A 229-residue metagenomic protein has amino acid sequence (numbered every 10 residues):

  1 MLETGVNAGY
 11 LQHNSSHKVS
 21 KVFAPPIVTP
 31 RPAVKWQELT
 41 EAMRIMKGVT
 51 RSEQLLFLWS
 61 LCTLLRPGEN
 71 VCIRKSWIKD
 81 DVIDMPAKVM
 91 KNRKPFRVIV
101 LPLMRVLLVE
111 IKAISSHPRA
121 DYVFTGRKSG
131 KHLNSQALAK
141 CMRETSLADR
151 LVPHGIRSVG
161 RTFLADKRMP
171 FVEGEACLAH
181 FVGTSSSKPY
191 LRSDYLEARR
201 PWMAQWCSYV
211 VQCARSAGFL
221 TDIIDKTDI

Functional and structural regions predicted by a protein language model:
M1-G5, V19, V100: Non-catalytic DNA-binding core/recognition domains of DNA-processing enzymes
E3-N14, L58-V82, M169-A176: Short, charged phosphate-coordinating catalytic segments
L11-P67, V71-C72, K91, I114 (+2 more regions): Basic, Lys/Arg- and aromatic-enriched nucleic-acid-binding interface segment
S20-P26, T63, C72-A113, V182-S185: Conserved tyrosine-mediated DNA breakage-rejoining catalytic core shared by Y-recombinases
W36-T40, L101-D149, G155, G160 (+3 more regions): Active-site/catalytic core of tyrosine-dependent DNA strand-transfer enzymes
S76-V82, A148-R150, M169-L191, Q212-F219 (+1 more regions): Short, polar N-cap/turn motifs at the start of nucleic acid-interacting alpha helices
K91, P102, V106, E110-P118 (+3 more regions): C-terminal secondary-structure termini that scaffold catalytic or DNA-interacting sites
F163: Short beta-strand/loop motif that positions the catalytic acidic residue of the alpha/beta-hydrolase fold
